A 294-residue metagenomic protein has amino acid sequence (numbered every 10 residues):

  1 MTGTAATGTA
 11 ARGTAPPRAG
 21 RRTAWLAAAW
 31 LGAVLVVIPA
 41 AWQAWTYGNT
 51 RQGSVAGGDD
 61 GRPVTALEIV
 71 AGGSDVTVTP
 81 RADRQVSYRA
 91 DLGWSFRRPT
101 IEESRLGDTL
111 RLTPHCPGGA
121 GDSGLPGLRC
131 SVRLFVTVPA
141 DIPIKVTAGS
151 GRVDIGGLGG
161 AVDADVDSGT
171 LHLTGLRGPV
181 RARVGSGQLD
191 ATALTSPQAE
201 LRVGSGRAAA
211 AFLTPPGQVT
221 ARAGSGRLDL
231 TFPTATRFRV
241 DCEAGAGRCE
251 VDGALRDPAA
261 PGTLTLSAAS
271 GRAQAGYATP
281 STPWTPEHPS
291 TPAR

Functional and structural regions predicted by a protein language model:
M1-R97, P117-T137, C249-A259, P280-R294: Short acidic/polar N-terminal linker immediately downstream of export determinants
G3, G8, G13, G72 (+7 more regions): Polar/charged low-complexity regions in secreted precursors and cytosolic/nuclear IDRs
Q52-D60, V76, T100-P179, L189-A191 (+4 more regions): Right-handed parallel beta-helix
R62, R81, P139, L158 (+2 more regions): A short, compositionally biased micro-patch
A66, Q85-S87, T100, P143 (+5 more regions): Exposed beta-strand and adjacent loop surfaces of beta-rich binding modules that mediate intermolecular recognition
L67-I69, V146, A164, A182 (+1 more regions): Active-site alpha-helical segments that house and flank conserved acidic catalytic motifs for diphosphate chemistry
L92-S104, S225: Generic detector of contiguous secondary-structure segments
V180, D190-R294: Short, surface-exposed interaction patches in beta-rich subdomains that mediate adhesion/assembly near membranes
